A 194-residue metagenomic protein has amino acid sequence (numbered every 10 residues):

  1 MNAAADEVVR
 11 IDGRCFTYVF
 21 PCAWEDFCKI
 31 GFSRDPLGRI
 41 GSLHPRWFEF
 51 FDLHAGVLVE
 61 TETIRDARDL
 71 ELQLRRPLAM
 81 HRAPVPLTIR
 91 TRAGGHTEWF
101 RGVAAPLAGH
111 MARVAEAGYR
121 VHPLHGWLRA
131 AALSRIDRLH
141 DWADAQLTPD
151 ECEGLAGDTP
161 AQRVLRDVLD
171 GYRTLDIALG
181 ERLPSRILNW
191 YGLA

Functional and structural regions predicted by a protein language model:
M1-A194: Non-catalytic accessory segments flanking enzymatic or RNA/DNA-binding domains
